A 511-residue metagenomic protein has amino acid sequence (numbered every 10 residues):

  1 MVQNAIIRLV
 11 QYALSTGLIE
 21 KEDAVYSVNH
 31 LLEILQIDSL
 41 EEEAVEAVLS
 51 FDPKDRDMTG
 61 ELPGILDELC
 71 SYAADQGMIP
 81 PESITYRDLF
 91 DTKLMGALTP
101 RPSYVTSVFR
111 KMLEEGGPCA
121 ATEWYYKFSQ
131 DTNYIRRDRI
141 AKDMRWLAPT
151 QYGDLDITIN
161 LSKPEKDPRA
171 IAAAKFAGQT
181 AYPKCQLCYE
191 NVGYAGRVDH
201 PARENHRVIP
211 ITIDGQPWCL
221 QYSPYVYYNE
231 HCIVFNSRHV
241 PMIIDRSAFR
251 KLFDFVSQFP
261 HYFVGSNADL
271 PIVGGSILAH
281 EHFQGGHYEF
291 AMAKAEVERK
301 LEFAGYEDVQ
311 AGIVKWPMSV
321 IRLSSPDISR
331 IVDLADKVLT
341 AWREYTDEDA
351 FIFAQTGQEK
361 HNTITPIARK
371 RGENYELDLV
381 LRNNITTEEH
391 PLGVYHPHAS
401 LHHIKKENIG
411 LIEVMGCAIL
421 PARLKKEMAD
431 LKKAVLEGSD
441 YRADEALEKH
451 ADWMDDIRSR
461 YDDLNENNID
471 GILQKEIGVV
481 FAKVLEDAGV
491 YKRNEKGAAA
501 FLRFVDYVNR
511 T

Functional and structural regions predicted by a protein language model:
M1-V234, R238-P241, K315-P317, I331-A335 (+2 more regions): Active-site microenvironments that recognize anionic phosphate/pyrophosphate groups
N205-R207, H239-V264: Helical scaffold of the NTase/Pol beta-like nucleotidyltransferase catalytic core
S247, V256-A279, G285-T346: Catalytic or ion-translocation cores adjacent to nucleophile or general acid/base/metal-coordination motifs in diverse
